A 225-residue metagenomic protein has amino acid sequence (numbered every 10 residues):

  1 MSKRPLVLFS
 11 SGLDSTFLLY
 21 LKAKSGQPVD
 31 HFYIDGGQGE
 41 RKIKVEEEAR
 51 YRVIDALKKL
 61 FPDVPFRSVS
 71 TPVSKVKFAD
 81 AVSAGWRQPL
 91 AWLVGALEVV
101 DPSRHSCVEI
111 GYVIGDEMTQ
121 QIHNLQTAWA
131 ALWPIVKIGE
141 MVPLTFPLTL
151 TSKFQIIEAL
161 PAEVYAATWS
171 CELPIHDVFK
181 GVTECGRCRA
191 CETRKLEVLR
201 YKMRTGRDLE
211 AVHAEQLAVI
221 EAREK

Functional and structural regions predicted by a protein language model:
M1-K225: Nucleotide-activated chemistry modules centered on ATP-dependent adenylation/adenylyltransferase
